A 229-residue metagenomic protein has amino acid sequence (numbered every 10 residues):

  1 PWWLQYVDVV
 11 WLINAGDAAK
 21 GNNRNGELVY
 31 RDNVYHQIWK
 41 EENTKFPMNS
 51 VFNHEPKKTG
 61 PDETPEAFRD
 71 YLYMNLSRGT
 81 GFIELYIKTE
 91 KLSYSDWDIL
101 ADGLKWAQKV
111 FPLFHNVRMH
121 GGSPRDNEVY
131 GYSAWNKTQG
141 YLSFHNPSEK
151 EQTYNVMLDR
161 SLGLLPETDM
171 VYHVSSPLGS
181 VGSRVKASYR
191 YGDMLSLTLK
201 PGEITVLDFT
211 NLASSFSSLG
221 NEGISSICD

Functional and structural regions predicted by a protein language model:
P1-S180, M194-P201, T205: Active-site-proximal substrate-binding groove within the catalytic cores of carbohydrate-active enzymes
V185-D229: C-terminal beta-strand-rich structural cap/linker in extracellular carbohydrate-active enzymes
